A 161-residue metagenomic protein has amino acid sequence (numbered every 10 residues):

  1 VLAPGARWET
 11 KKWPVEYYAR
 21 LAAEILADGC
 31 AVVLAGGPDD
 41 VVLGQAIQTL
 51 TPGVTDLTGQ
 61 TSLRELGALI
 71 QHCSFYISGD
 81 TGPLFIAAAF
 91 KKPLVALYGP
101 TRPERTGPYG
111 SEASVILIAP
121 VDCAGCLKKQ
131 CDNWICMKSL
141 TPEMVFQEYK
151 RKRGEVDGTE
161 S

Functional and structural regions predicted by a protein language model:
V1-G5: Short beta-strands and strand-loop turn motifs
A6, K12-G99: Donor-binding and catalytic core of enzymes assembling or modifying cell-surface/extracellular glycoconjugates
Q48-L50, D56-L57, A88-D157: Nucleotide-sugar donor-binding patch of glycosyltransferase catalytic domains
E160: Short polybasic linear motifs
